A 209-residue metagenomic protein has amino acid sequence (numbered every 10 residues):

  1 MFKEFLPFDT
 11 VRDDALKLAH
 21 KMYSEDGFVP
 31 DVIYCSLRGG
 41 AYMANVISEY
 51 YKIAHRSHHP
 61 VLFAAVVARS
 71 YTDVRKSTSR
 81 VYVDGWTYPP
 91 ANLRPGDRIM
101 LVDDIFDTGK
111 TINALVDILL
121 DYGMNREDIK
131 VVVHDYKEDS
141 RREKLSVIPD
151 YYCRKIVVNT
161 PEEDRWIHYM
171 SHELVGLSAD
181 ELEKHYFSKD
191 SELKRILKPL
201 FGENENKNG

Functional and structural regions predicted by a protein language model:
M1-V29: Active-site-facing substrate-recognition patch
E25-V29, A91-P95, M124-N125: Glycine-rich phosphate-binding loop signature in dinucleotide/nucleotide-binding domains
G27-L37: Short glycine-rich phosphate-binding loop at a beta-alpha junction
I33, A65, L101, V131-V133: Structural beta-sheet core signal
K52-H58, Y122-N125: Short helix-capping segments at alpha-helix termini
R56-I99, D107-D117: Short, glycine/charge-rich flexible loops or terminal/linker lids adjacent to PRPP-binding catalytic cores
D117-G209: PRPP-dependent phosphoribosyltransferase catalytic core
